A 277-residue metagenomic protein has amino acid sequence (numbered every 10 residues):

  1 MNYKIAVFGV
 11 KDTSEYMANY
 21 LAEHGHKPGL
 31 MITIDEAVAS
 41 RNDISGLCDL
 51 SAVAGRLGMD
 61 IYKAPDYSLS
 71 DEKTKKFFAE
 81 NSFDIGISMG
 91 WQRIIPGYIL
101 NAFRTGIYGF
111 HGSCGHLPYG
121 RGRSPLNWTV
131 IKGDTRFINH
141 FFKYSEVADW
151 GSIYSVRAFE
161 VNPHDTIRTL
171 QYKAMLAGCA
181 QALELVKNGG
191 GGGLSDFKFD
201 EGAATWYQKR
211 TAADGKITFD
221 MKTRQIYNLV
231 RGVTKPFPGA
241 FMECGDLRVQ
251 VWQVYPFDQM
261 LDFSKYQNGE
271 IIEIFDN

Functional and structural regions predicted by a protein language model:
M1-P236, F241: One-carbon transfer enzymes
Y227-N277: C-terminal active-site/capping subdomain that shapes the small-molecule cofactor and substrate pocket of enzyme
